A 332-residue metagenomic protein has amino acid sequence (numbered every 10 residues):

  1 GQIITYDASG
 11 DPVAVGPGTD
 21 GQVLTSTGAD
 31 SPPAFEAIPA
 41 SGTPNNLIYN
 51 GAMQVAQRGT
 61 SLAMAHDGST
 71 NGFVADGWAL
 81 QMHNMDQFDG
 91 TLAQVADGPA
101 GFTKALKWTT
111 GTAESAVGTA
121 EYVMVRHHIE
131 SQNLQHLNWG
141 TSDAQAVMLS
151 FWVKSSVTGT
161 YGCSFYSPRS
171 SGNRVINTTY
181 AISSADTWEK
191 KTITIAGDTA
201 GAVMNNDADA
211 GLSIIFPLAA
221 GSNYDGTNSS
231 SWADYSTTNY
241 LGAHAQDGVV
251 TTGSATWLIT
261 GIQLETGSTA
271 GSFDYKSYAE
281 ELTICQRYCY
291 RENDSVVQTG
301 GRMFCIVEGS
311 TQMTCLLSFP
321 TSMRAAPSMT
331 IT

Functional and structural regions predicted by a protein language model:
G1-N46, A208, S230-A243: Extracellular repetitive beta-rich solenoid segments
I38-T332: Extracellular and organelle-lumenal recognition/adhesion modules and their flexible linkers in secreted
